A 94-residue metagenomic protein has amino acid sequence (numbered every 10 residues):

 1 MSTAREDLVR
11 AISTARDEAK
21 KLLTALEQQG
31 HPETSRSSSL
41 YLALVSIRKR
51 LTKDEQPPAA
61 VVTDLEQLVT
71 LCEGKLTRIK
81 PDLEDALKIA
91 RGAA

Functional and structural regions predicted by a protein language model:
S2-V9, S13-A94: Long, low-complexity or tandemly repetitive, helically biased scaffold regions used for multimeric assembly/adhesion
